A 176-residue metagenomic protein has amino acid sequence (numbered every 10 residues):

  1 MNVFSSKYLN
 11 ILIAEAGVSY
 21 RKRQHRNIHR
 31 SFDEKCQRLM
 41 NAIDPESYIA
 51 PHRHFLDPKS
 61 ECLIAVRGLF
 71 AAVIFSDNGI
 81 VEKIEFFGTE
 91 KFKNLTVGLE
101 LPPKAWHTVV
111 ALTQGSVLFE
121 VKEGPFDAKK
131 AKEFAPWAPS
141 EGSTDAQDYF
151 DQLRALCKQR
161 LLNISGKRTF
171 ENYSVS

Functional and structural regions predicted by a protein language model:
M1-Q37, K83-K91, Q152-S176: A short, N-terminal "cap"/entry segment at the start of jelly-roll beta-barrel domains of the cupin/DSBH fold
K22-R23, M40-K59: Conserved short histidine dyad/triad with adjacent acidic residue
N27-F32, A50-L56, L63, V109-A111: Short histidine-centered beta-strand/loop micro-motifs that create catalytic or ligand/metal-coordination sites
M40-A42, C62, G98-E100, E120: Conserved hydrophobic/aromatic beta-strand scaffold that supports enzyme active sites
P51-H52, A72-I74, L99-L101, H107-L112 (+1 more regions): Short beta-strand His + acidic residue motifs that chelate non-heme Fe in jelly-roll/DSBH and cupin folds
P58-G79: Glycine- and acidic-residue-biased ligand/ion/polar-headgroup-sensing regions
S76-P102: Extended, positively charged loop/linker patches that create polyanion-binding surfaces
E82-I84, F92-K93, T108-S176: Double-stranded beta-helix
